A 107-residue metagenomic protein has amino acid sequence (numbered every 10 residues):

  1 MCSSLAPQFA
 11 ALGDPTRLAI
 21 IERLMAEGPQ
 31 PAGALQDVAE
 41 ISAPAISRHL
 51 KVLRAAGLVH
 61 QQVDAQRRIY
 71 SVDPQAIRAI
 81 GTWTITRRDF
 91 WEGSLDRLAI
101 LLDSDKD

Functional and structural regions predicted by a protein language model:
M1-S4, E22-A26, R78-D107: Amphipathic alpha-helical dimerization/coiled-coil segments that flank or bridge DNA-binding/regulatory modules
S3-S42, R67-R78, T82: N-terminal helix-turn-helix DNA-binding core of bacterial DNA-binding proteins
R17, R48-H49: Histidine-centered divalent metal-coordination motifs
D37, R48, R54-A55: Alpha-helical residues within the helix-turn-helix
A45: Conserved H-loop
R54-S71: Beta-hairpin "wing" of winged helix-turn-helix
